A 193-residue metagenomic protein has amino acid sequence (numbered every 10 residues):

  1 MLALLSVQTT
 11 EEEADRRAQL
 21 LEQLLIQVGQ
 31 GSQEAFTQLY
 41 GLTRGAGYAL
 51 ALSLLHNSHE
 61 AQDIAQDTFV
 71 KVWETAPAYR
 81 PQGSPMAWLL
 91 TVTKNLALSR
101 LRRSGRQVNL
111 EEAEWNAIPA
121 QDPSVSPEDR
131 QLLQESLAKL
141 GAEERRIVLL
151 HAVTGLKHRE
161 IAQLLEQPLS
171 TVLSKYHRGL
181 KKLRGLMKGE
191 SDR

Functional and structural regions predicted by a protein language model:
L2-L5, R17-A18, S99, R106-R130 (+1 more regions): Internal acidic/polar
L2-Q8, D15, Q27, A113-N116 (+5 more regions): C-terminal edge and immediately downstream basic/flexible tail or linker adjoining helix-turn-helix-like DNA-binding
L4-E13, G29-Q38, Y48-D67, E160 (+2 more regions): Short, charged helix-capping/linker segments at alpha-helix termini
I26-Q30, H56-S58, D67-S84, R103-S104: Sigma70-family region 2
L42-G45, S53-H56, L149-L156, E166: Short helix-capping/turn signature of helix-turn-helix
A49, D63-V70, E74, G83-N95 (+1 more regions): Structural recognition of an alpha-helix C-terminal capping motif at a helix-to-coil junction
E74-P81, T91-E111, S126: Arg/Lys-rich amphipathic alpha helix in sigma70-family domain 2
K94, L98, E144, V153 (+2 more regions): DNA-recognition helix of helix-turn-helix
